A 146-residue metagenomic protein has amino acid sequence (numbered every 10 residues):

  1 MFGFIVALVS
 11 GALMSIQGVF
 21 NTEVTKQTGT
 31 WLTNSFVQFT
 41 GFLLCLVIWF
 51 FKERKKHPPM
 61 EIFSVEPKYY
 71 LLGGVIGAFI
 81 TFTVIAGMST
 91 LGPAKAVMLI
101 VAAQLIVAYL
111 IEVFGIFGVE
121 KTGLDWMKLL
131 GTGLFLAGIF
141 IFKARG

Functional and structural regions predicted by a protein language model:
M1-V9, L43-Y69, F114-W126, A144-G146: Membrane-interface interhelical linkers
M1-W31, F79, T83, A137: Glycine-/small-residue-enriched transmembrane alpha-helix faces in small-molecule transporters and effluxers
S15-I16, G74, A78-F82, A102-L110 (+1 more regions): Hydrophobic/small/kink-forming positions within alpha-helical transmembrane segments of polytopic membrane proteins
K26-T30, F82-A102: Structural motif at transmembrane-helix junctions in multi-pass transporters
T33, G87, F114-I116: Hydrophobic/aromatic residues within transmembrane alpha-helices of multi-pass small-molecule transporters
T40-L44, L99-F114, G133: Alpha-helical transmembrane segments of compact multi-pass small-molecule transporters, enriched in specific families
S64-L91, I141: Specific transmembrane alpha-helical segments of multi-pass solute transporters/efflux pumps, especially DMT/EamA
L124-K143: Hydrophobic transmembrane alpha-helices of multi-pass small-molecule transport proteins
